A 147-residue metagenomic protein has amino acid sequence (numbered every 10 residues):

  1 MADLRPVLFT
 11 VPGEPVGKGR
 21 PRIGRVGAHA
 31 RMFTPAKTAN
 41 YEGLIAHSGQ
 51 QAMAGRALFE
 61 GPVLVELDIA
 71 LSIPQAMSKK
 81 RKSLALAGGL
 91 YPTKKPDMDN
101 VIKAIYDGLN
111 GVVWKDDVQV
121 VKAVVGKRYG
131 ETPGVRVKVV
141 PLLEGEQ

Functional and structural regions predicted by a protein language model:
M1-Q147: Acidic, proline/glycine-enriched N-terminal capping motif
